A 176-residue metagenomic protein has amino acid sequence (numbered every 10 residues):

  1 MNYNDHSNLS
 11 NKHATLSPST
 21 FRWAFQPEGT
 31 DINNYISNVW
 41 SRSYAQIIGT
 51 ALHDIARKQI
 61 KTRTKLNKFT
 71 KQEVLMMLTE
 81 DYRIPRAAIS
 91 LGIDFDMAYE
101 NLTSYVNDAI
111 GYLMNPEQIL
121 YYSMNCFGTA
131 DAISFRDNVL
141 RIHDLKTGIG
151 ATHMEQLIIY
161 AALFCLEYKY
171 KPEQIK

Functional and structural regions predicted by a protein language model:
M1-L75, T79: Charged, glycine-rich intrinsically disordered N-terminal tails and low-complexity linkers that flank
Y44, I48, I55-I142, G148-E155 (+2 more regions): Catalytic cores of nuclease domains that cleave nucleic-acid phosphodiester backbones
